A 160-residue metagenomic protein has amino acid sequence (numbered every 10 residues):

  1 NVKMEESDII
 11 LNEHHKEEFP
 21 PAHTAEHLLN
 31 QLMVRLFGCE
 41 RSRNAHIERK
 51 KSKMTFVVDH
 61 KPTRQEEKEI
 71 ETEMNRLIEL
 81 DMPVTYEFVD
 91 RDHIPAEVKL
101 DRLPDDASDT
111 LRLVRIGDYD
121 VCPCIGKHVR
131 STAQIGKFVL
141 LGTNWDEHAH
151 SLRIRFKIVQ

Functional and structural regions predicted by a protein language model:
N1-Q160: Active-/binding-site microenvironments in catalytic and ligand-binding cores
